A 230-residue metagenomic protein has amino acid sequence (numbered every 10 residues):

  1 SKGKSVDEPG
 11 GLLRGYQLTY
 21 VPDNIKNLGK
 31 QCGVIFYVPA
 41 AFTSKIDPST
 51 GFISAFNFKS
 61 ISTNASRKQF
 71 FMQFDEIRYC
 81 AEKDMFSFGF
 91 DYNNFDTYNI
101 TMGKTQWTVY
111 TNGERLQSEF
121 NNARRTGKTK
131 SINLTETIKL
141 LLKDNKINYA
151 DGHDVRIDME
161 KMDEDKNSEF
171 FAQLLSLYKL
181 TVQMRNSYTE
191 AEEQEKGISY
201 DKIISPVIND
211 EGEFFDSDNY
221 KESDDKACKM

Functional and structural regions predicted by a protein language model:
S1-M230: Positively charged, helix-rich recognition surfaces that bind polyanionic ligands
